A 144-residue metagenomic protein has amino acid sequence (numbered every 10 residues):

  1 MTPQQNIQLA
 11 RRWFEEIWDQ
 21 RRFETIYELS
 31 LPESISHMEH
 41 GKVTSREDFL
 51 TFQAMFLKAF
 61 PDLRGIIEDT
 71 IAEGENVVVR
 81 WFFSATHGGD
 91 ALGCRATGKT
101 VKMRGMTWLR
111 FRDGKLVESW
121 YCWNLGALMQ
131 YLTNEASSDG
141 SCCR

Functional and structural regions predicted by a protein language model:
M1-R144: C-terminal and inter-domain tail/linker signature
